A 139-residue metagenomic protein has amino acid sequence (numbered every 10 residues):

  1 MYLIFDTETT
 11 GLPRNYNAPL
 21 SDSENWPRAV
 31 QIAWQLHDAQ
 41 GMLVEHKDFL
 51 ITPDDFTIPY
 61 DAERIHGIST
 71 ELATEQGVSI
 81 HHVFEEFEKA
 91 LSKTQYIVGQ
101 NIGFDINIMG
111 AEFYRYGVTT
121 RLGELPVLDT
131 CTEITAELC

Functional and structural regions predicted by a protein language model:
Y2, N15, W26-T70, E88-C139: Metal-dependent phosphoesterase core characteristic of DEDDh/y 3'-5' exonuclease domains
T7-N15, L20: Short acidic, Gly/Ser-rich segments with clustered Asp/Glu that frequently serve as metal-coordination loops in enzyme
E8, S23, E112: Acidic-residue sensor for enzyme active/binding pockets
L20-W26: Short consensus segments that form the blades of beta-propeller domains, in both extracellular/periplasmic
S23, A73-Q76: Alpha-helix initiation/capping motif
E75-E85: Glycine-rich, highly charged phosphate/nucleotide-binding loops
